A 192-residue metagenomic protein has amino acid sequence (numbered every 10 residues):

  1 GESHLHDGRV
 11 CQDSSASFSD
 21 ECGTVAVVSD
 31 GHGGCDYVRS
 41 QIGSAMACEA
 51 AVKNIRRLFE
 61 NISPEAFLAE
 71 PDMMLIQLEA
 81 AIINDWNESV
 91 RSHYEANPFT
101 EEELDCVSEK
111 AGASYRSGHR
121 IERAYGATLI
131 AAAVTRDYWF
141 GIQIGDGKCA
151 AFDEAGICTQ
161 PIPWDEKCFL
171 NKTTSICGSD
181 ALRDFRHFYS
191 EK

Functional and structural regions predicted by a protein language model:
G1-K192: PP2C/PPM-type serine/threonine phosphatase catalytic domain
